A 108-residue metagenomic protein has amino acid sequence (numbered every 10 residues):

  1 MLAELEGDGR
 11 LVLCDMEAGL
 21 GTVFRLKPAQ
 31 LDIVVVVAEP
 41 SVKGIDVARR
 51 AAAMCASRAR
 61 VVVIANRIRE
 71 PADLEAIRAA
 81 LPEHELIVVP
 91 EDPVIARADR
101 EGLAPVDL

Functional and structural regions predicted by a protein language model:
L2-E91, R97: Conserved catalytic-core segment of NTP-binding enzymes
D92-P93, G102: Residue-level detector of flexible, active-site-proximal loop/helix-junction positions within diverse enzyme catalytic
D99-L108: C-terminal boundary of histidine-terminating zinc-finger modules
